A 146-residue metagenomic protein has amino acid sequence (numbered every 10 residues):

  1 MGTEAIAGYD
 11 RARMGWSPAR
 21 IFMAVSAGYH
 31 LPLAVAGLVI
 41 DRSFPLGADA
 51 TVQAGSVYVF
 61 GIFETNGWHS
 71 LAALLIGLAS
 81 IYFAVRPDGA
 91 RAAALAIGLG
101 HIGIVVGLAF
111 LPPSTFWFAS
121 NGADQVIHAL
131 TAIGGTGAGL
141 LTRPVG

Functional and structural regions predicted by a protein language model:
G2-G146: Membrane-interface extramembranous regions
